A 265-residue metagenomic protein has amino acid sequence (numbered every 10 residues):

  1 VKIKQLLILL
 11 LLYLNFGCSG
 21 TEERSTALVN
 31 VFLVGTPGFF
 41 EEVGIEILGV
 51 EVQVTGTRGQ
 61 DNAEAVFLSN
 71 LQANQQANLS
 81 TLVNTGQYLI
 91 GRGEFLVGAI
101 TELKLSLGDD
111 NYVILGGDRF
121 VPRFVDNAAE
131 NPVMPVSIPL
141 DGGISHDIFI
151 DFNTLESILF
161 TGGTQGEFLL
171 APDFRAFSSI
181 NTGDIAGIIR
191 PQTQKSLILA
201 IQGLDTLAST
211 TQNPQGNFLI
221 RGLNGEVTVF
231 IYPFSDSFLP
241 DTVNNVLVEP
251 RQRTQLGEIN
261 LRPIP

Functional and structural regions predicted by a protein language model:
K2-L9: Sec-dependent signal peptide recognition, specifically the positively charged N-region followed immediately by
L14-G17: C-terminal motif of bacterial Sec signal peptides marking the signal peptidase cleavage site
S19-P265: A short, solvent-exposed, low-complexity linear motif enriched for acidic/polar residues with Pro/Gly/Ser/Thr
